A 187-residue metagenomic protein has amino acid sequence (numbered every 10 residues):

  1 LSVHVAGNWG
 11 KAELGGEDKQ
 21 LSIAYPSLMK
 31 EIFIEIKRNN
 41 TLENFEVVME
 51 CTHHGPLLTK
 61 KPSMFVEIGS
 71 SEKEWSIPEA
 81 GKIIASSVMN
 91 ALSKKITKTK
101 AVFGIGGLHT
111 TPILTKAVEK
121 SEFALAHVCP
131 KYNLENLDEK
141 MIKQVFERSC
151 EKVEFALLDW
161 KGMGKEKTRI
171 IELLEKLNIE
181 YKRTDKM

Functional and structural regions predicted by a protein language model:
L1-F45, E175: N-terminal catalytic cores of peptidoglycan-degrading enzymes
N39-T41, P56-K60, K95-T97, S149-C150: Solvent-exposed alpha-helices and their adjacent loops that cap or buttress functional pockets in soluble metabolic
F45-H53, T99-G106: A short glycine-rich, hydrophobically flanked beta-strand micro-motif that places a catalytic Asp/Glu for divalent metal
V48-K95: Active-site-adjacent mobile loop/cap segments within catalytic or ligand-binding domains
K73, K161-K165: Short acidic, S/G/P-rich loop/turn micro-motifs used as interaction or catalytic elements
T97-K161: Acidic, Ser/Thr-rich low-complexity intrinsically disordered segments
V118, E166-L177: Short, aromatic/basic amphipathic alpha-helical patches
I179-M187: A generic structural motif
